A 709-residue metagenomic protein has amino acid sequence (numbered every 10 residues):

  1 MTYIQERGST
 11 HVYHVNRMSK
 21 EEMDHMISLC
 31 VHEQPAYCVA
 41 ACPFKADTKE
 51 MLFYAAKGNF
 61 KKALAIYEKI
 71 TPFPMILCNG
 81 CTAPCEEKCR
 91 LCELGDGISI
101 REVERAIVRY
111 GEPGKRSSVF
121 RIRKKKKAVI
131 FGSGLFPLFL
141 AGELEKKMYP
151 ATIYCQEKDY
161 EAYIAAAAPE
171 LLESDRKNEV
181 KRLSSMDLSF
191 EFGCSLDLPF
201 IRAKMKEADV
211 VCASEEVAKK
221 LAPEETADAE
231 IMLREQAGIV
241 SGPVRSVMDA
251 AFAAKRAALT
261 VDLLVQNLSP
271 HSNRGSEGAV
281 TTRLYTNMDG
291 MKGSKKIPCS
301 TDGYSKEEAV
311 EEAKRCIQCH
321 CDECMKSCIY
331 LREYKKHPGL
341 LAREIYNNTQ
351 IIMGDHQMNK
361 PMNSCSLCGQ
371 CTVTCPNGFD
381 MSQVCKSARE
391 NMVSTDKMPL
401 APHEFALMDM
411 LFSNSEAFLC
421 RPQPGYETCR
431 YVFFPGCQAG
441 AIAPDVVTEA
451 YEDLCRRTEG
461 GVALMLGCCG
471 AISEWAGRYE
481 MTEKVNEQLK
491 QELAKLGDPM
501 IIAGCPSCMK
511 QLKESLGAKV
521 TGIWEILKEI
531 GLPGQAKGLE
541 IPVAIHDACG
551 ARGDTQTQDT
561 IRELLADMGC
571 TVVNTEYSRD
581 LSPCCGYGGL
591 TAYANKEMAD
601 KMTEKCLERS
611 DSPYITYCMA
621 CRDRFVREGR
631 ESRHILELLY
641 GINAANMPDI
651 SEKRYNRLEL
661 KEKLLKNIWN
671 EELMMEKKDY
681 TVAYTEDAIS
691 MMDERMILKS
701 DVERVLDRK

Functional and structural regions predicted by a protein language model:
M1-F120, K181, L188, A213-S364: Ferredoxin-type iron-sulfur electron-transfer modules and their immediate structural context
H32, F120-R123, M232, G425 (+1 more regions): Short, flexible hinge/linker loops that cap or flank conserved catalytic cores
A36-V39, K49-D209, K335-A518, R657-K666: Iron-sulfur-cluster electron-transfer modules
C155, E215, G242-P243, Y330-R332 (+5 more regions): Active-site proximal loops enriched in glycine and acidic residues that flank catalytic Cys/His/Asp and coordinate
A166-S174, Q438-W524, G550-K663: Cofactor-cradling patches in redox/metallo enzymes
E215-V217, P376, P506, M619: Short glycine-/small-residue-rich Rossmann-like dinucleotide-binding loops
V520-A544: A conserved helix-loop-strand patch within extracytoplasmic ligand-binding domains of the periplasmic binding
D649, R654-K709: Ribonuclease/tRNase effector modules and their secretory precursors
